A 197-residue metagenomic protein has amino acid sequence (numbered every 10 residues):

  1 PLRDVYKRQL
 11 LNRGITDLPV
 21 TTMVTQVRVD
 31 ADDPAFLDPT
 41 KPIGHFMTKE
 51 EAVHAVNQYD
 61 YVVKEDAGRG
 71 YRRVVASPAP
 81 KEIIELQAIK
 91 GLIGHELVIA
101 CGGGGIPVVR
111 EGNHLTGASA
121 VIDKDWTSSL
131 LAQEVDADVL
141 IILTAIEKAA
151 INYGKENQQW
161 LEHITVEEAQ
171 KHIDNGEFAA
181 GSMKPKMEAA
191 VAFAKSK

Functional and structural regions predicted by a protein language model:
P1-Y6: Short, small-residue-biased leader/transition segments that mark boundaries at the very start of proteins
Q9: Active-site loop-to-helix "anion-binding N-cap" substructures in soluble metabolic enzymes
R13-I15, D30, A180-M183: Short, structured coil/loop segments at alpha-helix boundaries
G14-V20, K197: Flexible, glycine/charged-enriched surface loops at secondary-structure junctions
L18-L37: Internal, active-site/partner-interface "lid" segment
P34-L97, C101-K197: Active-site phosphate/oxyanion-binding loops
